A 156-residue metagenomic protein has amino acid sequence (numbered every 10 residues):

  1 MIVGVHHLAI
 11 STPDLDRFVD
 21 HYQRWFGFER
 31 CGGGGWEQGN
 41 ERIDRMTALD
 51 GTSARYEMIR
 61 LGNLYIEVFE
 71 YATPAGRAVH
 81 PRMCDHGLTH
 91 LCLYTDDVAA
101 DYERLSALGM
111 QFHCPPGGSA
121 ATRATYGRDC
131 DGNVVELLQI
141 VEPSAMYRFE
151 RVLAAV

Functional and structural regions predicted by a protein language model:
M1, I10, G32-G33, L93 (+1 more regions): Vicinal oxygen chelate
V5-P13, Y56-V68, V79-R104, R123-R128 (+1 more regions): Vicinal oxygen chelate
S11-N63, A107: Core segments of cupin and vicinal oxygen chelate
F18-Y22, Y65-V68, L88, A155: Short acidic/polar alpha-helix capping motifs at helix-coil junctions
H21-Y22, F26-F28, F69-Y71, Y102 (+2 more regions): Aromatic side chains
G35, G39-G51, T73-V79, M83 (+5 more regions): A cross-kingdom feature marking solvent-exposed beta-strand/loop segments within repeated, beta-rich binding/scaffold
E70-P74, I140: Acetyl-CoA-dependent GNAT
